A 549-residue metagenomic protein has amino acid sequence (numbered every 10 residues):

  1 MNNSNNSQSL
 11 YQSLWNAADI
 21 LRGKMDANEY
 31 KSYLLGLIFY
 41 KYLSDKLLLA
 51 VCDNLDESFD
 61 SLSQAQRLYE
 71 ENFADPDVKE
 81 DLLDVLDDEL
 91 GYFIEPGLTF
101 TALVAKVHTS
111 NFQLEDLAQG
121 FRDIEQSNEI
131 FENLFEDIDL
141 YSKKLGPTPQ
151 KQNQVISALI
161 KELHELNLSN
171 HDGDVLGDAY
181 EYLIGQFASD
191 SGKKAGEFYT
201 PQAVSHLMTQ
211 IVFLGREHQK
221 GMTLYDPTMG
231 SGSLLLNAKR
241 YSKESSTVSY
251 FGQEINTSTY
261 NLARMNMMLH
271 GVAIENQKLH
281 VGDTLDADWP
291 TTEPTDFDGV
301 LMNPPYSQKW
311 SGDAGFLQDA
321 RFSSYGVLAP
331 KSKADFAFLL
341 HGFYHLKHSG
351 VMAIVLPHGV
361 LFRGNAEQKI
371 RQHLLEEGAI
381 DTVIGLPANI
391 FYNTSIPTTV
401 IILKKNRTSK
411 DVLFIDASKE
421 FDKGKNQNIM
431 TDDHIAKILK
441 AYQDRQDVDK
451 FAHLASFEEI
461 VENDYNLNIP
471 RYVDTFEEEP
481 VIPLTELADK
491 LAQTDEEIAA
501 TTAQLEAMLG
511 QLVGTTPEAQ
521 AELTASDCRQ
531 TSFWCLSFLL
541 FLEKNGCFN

Functional and structural regions predicted by a protein language model:
M1-V212, E275-T284, G385-A388, K410-S418 (+3 more regions): Non-catalytic, mostly N-terminal accessory regions of nucleic-acid modification and defense proteins
N5, D286-A287, T292-A525: A conserved structural/catalytic subdomain of Rossmann-like adenosyl-cofactor enzymes
K41-V51, F187, R216, S242 (+3 more regions): A generic secondary-structure signal for well-formed alpha-helical elements
K194-M302, S307-F316, F322-Y325, F336-A337 (+3 more regions): Conserved S-adenosyl-L-methionine
A263, T524-L539, N545: N-terminal amphipathic/hydrophobic targeting modules at extreme N-termini, encompassing cleavable Sec/SRP-type signal
